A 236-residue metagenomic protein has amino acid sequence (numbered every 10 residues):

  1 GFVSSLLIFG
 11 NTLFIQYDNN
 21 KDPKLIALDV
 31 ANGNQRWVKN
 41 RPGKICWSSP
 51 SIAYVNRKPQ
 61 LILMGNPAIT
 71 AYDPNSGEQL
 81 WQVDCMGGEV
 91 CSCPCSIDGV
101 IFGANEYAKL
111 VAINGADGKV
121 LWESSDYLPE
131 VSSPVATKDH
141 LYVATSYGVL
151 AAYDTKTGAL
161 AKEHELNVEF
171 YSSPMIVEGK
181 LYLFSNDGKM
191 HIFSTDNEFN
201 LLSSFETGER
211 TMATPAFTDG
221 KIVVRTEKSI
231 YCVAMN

Functional and structural regions predicted by a protein language model:
G1-N236: Noncatalytic, solvent-exposed loop/strand surfaces of beta-propeller-type extracellular/periplasmic domains
